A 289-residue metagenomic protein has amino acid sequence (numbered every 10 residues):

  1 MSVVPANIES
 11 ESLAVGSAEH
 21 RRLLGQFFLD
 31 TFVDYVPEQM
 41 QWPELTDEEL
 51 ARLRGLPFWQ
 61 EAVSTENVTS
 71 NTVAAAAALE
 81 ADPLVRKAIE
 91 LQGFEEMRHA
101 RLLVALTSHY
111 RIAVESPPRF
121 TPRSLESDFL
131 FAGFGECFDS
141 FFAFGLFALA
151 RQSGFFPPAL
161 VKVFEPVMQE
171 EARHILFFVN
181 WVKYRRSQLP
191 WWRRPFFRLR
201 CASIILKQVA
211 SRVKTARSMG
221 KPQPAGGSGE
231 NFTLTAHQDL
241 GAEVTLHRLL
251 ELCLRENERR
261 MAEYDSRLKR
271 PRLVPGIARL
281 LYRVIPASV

Functional and structural regions predicted by a protein language model:
M1-V289: Non-heme di-metal
